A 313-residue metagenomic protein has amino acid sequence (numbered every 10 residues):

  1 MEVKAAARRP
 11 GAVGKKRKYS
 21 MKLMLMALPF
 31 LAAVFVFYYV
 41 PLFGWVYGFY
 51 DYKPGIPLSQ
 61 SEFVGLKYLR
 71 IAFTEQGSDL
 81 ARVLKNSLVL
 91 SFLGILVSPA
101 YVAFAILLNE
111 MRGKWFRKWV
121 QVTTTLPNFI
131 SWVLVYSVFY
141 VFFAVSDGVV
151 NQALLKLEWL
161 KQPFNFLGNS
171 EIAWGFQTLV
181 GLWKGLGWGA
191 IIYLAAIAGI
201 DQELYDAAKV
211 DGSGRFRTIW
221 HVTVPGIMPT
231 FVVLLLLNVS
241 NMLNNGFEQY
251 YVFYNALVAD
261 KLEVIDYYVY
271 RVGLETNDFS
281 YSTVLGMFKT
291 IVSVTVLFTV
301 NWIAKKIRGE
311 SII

Functional and structural regions predicted by a protein language model:
M1-K18: Short, Lys/Arg-rich, polar N-terminal cytosolic tail immediately upstream of the first transmembrane signal-anchor
K16-I313: A structural signal for multi-pass alpha-helical bundles of membrane permease subunits that mediate small-molecule
